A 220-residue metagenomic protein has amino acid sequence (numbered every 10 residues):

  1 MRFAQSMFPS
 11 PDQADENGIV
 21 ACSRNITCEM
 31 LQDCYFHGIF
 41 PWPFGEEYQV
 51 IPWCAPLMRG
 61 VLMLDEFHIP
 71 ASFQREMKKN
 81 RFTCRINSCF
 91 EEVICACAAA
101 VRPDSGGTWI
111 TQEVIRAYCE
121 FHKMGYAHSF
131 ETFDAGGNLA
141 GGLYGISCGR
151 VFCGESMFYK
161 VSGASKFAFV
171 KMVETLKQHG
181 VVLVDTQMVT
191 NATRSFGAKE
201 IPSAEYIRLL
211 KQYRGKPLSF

Functional and structural regions predicted by a protein language model:
M1-F220: N-acyltransferase acceptor-side catalytic subdomain
